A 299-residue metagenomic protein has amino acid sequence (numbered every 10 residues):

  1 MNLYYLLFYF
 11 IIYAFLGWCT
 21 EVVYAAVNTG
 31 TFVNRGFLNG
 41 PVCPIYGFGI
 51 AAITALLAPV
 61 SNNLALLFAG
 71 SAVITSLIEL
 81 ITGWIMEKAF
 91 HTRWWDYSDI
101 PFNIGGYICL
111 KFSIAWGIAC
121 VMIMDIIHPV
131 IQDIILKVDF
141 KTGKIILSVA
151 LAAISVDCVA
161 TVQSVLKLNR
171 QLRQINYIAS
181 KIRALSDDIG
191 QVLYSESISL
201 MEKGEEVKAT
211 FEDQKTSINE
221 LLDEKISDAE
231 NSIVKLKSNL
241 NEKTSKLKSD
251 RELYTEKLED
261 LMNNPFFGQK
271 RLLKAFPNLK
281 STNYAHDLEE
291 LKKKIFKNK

Functional and structural regions predicted by a protein language model:
M1-K299: Aromatic-rich, lipid-facing transmembrane alpha helices and their immediate juxtamembrane interface loops in integral
